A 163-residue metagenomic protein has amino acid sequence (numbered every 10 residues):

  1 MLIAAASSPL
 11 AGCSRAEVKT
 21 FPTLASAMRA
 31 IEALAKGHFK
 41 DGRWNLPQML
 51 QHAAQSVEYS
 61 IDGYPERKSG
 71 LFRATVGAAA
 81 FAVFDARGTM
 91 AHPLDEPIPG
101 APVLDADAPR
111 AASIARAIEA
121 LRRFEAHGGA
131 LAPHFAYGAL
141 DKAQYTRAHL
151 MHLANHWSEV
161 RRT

Functional and structural regions predicted by a protein language model:
M1-C13: N-terminal export signals
C13, G63-R116, L121-H127: Short, helix-capping/interhelical loops that line the mouth of catalytic, cofactor-, or ligand-binding pockets
S14-L24: Bacterial Sec signal peptide processing site at the extreme N-terminus
S14-R15, A35-F84, L131-T163: Short, contiguous alpha-helical
P22-A35: Post-signal peptide N-terminal segment of mature Sec-exported envelope proteins
L24, F39-L46, L50, D107-R110 (+1 more regions): Solvent-exposed, acidic/flexible segments
A25-M28, A111, A115-I118, L150 (+1 more regions): Generic alpha-helical structural signal
